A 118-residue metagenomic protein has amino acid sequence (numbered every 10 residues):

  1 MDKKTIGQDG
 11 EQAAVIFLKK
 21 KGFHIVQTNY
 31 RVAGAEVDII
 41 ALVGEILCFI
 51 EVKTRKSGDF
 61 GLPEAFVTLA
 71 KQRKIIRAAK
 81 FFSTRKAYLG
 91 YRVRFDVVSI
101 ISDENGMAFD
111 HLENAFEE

Functional and structural regions predicted by a protein language model:
M1-T28: Acidic-basic catalytic patches of nuclease active cores, encompassing PD-(D/E)XK and other metal-cofactor nuclease
E11, E36-D38, E51, K71 (+1 more regions): Acidic active-site catalytic centers that drive phospho-/nucleotidyl reactions and related ester hydrolyses
L18, V37-G58, I75: Conserved catalytic cores of phosphodiester-cleaving nucleases, focusing on short active-site segments
H24-F49, E117: Active-site metal-binding core of divalent-cation-utilizing nuclease and nuclease-like domains
N29, K53, D96-V98: Solvent-exposed beta-strand sheet faces enriched in polar/charged residues
F60-Y91: Mid-chain, well-packed structural core segment of small domains
R85-E118: Domain-level recognition of nuclease-like catalytic cores that cleave nucleotide substrates
